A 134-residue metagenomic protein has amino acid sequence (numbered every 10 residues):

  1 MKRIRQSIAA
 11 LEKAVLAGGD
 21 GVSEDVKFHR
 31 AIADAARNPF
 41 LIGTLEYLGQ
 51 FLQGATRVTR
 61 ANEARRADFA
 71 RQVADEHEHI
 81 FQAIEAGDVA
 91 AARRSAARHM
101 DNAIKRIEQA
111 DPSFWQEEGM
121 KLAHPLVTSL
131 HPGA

Functional and structural regions predicted by a protein language model:
M1-A61, E76-Q82, A91-R106, A110: Conserved amphipathic alpha-helical segments that form helical-bundle/coiled-coil interaction surfaces
D25-H29, R66-V73, F114-L122: Short alpha-helical linear motifs
E63-R65, E76, H124-L126: Short C-terminal domain-edge/linker segments immediately following a structured domain
F69-A70, E78-A83, E117-M120, S129-L130: Low-complexity, flexible helical/coil segments
A74, A86: Interdomain hinge/lid region at the active-site interface of Rossmann-like NAD(P)-dependent oxidoreductases
V89-A134: C-terminal effector-binding regulatory domain of bacterial HTH transcription factors
